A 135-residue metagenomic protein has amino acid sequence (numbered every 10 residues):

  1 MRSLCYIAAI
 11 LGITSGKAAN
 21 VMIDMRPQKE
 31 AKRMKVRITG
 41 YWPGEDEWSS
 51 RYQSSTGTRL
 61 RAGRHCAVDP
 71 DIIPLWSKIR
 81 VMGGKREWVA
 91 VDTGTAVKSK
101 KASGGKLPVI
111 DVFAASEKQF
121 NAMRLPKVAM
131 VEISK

Functional and structural regions predicted by a protein language model:
M1-M22: N-terminal secretion targeting segments of exported proteins
K17-K135: Solvent-exposed, well-ordered loop and adjacent helix/strand elements within mature globular domains that form
